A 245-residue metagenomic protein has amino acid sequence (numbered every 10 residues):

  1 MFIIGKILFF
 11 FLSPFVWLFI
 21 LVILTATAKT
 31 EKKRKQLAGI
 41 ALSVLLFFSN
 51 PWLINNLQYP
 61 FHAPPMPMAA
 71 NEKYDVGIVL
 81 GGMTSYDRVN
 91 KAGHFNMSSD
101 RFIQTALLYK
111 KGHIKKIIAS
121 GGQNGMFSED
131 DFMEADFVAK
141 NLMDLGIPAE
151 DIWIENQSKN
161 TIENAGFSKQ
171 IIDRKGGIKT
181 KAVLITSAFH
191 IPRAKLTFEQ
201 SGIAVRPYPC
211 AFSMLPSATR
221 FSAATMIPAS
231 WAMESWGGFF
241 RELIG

Functional and structural regions predicted by a protein language model:
M1-T27: Membrane-embedded alpha-helical segments of integral membrane proteins
I3-L8, L53, L57-F61, W236 (+1 more regions): Hydrophobic alpha-helical segments of integral membrane proteins, encompassing both true transmembrane helices
S13, T30, N160, I227-A232: Intrinsic-disorder/low-complexity, polar/charged segments
A26, S43, M66-M68: Short secondary-structure capping/turn segments at boundaries of alpha-helices and beta-strands
T27-Q36: Membrane-interface helix-boundary motifs at transmembrane edges
L37-P51: Hydrophobic membrane-insertion alpha-helices, especially the h-region of bacterial N-terminal signal peptides
F47-M226: A structural signal for short, hydrophobic/glycine-enriched beta-strand patches
S222-F239, L243: Glycine-rich flexible loop motifs, especially short His-Gly-Gly/GGXG/HXGH segments used as catalytic or interaction
